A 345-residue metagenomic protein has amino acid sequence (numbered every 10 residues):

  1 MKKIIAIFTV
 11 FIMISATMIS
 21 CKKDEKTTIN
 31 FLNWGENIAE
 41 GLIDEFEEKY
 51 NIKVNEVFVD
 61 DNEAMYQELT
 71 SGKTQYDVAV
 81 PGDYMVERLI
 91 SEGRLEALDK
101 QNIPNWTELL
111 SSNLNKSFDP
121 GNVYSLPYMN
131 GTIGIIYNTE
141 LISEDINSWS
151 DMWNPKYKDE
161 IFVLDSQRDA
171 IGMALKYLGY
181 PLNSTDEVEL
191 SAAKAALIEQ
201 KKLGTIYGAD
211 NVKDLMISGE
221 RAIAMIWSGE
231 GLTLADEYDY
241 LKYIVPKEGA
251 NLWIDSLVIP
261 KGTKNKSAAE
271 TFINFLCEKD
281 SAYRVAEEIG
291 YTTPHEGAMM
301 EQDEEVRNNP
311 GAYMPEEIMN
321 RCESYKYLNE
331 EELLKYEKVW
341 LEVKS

Functional and structural regions predicted by a protein language model:
M1-I29: Short, low-complexity disordered leader/linker segments with a strong preference for bacterial N-terminal type II
K22-L89: Early extracytoplasmic/lumenal segment of secretory-pathway proteins
A39, Q75, A79-E220: Extracytoplasmic ligand-binding site segments that recognize negatively charged/polar headgroups
M85-R88, I217, I223-Y240: A ligand-binding cleft/hinge motif common to bilobed small-molecule-binding domains
G134-L141, K176-G179, W253-K266, R284-E288: A bilobed periplasmic-binding-protein/Venus flytrap-type ligand-binding module shared by bacterial periplasmic
L190-E199, Y238-K261: Periplasmic-binding protein-like
P260-N320: Mature extracytoplasmic/periplasmic domains
E316-S345: Conserved C-terminal helix/tail region of periplasmic/extracytoplasmic solute-binding proteins
